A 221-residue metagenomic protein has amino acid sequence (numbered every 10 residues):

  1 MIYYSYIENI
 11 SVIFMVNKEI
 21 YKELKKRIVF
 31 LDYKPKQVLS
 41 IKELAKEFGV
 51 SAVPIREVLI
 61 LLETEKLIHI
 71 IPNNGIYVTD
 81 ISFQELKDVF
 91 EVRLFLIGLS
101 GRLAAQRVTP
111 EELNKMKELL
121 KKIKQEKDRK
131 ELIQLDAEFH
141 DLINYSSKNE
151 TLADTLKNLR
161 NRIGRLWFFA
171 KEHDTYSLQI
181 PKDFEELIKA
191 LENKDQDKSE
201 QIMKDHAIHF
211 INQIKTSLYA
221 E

Functional and structural regions predicted by a protein language model:
M1-Q106, Y219-E221: Short linear motifs at protein or domain termini
I2-E8, Y176, K182-E221: C-terminal regulatory/effector modules of DNA-binding transcriptional regulators
M15, N114, T175-L178: Short helix-capping and inter-helix turn/linker motifs at the boundaries of alpha-helical repeat units
R27, L31, I163-L166, Q213 (+1 more regions): A short secondary-structure junction motif
I41, N149-E150, K194-D195: Short loop-to-helix capping motifs
S82-F83, L166-A170: Short alpha-helical transmembrane interface motifs in multi-pass membrane proteins
L99, Q106-F168, I180-L187, K198-I208: Conserved amphipathic alpha-helical segments that form helical-bundle/coiled-coil interaction surfaces
